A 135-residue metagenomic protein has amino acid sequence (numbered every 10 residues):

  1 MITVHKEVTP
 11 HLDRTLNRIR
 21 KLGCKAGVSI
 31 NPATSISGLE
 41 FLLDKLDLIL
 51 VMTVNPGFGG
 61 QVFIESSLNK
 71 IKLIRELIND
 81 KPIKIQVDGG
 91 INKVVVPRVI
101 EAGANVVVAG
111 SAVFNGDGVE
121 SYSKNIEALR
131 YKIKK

Functional and structural regions predicted by a protein language model:
M1-K84: Conserved anion-binding
V4, V107-A109: The conserved SAM/SAH-binding core of class I Rossmann-like methyltransferase domains, concentrating on the hydrophobic
D13, I64, P97, V119-S123: Conserved strand-to-helix beginnings and helix N-cap segments that scaffold or border functional pockets
T34-L46, I91-V107: Catalytic cores of alpha/beta
I49, I74, D88, V99 (+2 more regions): Conserved, mostly hydrophobic/aromatic
N55-G57, G90-V94, V113-F114: Short Gly/Pro-enriched loop/turn and capping motifs at secondary-structure junctions
L68-I71, V96, I126: Short amphipathic alpha-helical surface patches that serve as generic macromolecular interface elements
I100, F114-K135: C-terminal helical cap(s) of enzyme catalytic domains, especially alpha/beta-barrels
